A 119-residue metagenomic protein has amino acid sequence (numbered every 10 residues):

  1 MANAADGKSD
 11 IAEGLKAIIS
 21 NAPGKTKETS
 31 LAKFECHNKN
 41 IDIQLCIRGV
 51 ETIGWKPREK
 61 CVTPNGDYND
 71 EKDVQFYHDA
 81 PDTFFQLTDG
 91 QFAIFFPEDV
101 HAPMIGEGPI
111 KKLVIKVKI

Functional and structural regions predicted by a protein language model:
M1-A2, C36-N38, Y77-H78, F85-Q86: Short solvent-exposed loop/turn micro-motifs enriched in small/polar/acidic residues
M1-N21, T26-K27, K33-C36: A short, N-terminal "cap"/entry segment at the start of jelly-roll beta-barrel domains of the cupin/DSBH fold
T29-I41, K60-P64, A80-P81: A short beta-loop-beta micro-motif enriched in histidine and acidic residues
N38-E51, P57, G66-Y77, K116: Short, conserved beta-strand element in jelly-roll/cupin
P57-E59, D99, V117-I119: A short beta-strand motif that forms part of the nucleic acid-binding face of small beta-barrel RNA-binding folds
F85-V100: Conserved metal-binding segment of the jelly-roll/cupin
F92-I94, P109-I119: A short hydrophobic beta-strand segment most commonly corresponding to one strand of the jelly-roll/cupin
A102-G106: Short, exposed beta-strand-loop hairpins at the edges of beta-sheets in extracellular/periplasmic proteins
